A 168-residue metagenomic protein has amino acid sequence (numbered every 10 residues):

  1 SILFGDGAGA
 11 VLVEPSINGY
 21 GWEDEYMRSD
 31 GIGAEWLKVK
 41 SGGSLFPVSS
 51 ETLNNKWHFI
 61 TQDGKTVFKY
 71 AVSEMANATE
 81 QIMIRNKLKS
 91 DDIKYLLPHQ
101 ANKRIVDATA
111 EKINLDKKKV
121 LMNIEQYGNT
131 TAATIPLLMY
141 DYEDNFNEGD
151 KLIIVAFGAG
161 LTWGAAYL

Functional and structural regions predicted by a protein language model:
S1-K69, S73, N77, F157: Condensing-enzyme catalytic core mediating Claisen C-C bond formation in acyl metabolism
W36-K40, I84, L96-A101: Short N-terminal helix-initiation segments at or just after the protein's N-terminus
V72, A76, K94-L168: Claisen-condensing/thiolase-fold acyl-transfer catalytic domains that form or cleave C-C bonds in fatty acid
A78-N86: Stable alpha-helical structural segments in soluble proteins, enriched in small hydrophobic residues
K87-D92: Short, surface-exposed connector motifs at secondary-structure boundaries
